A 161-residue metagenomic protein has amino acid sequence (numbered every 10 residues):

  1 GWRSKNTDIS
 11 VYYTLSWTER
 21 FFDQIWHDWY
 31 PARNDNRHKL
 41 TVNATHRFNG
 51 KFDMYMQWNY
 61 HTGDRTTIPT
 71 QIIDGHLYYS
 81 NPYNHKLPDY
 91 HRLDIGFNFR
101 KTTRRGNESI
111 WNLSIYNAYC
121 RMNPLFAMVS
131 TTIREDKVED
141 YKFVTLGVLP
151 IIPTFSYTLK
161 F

Functional and structural regions predicted by a protein language model:
G1-I68: Gram-negative outer-membrane beta-barrel transporters
V11, I95-F97, L113: Structural scaffold positions in well-ordered secondary structure
S16-I25, Q71-S80, I133-V138: Flexible, solvent-exposed coil segments and beta strand-coil junctions, predominantly the extracellular/periplasmic
F22-P31, Y79-H85, D140-T145: Extracellular loop and loop/strand-boundary signature of outer-membrane beta-barrel proteins
N34-L40, D89-L93, L149-I151: Residues that define the transmembrane beta-barrel architecture of outer-membrane proteins
K51, Y60-I72, F99-F161: C-terminal beta-signal and adjacent terminal beta-strands/loops of Gram-negative outer-membrane beta-barrel proteins
Y79-D94, R121, F161: Outer-membrane beta-barrel transmembrane domain signature
